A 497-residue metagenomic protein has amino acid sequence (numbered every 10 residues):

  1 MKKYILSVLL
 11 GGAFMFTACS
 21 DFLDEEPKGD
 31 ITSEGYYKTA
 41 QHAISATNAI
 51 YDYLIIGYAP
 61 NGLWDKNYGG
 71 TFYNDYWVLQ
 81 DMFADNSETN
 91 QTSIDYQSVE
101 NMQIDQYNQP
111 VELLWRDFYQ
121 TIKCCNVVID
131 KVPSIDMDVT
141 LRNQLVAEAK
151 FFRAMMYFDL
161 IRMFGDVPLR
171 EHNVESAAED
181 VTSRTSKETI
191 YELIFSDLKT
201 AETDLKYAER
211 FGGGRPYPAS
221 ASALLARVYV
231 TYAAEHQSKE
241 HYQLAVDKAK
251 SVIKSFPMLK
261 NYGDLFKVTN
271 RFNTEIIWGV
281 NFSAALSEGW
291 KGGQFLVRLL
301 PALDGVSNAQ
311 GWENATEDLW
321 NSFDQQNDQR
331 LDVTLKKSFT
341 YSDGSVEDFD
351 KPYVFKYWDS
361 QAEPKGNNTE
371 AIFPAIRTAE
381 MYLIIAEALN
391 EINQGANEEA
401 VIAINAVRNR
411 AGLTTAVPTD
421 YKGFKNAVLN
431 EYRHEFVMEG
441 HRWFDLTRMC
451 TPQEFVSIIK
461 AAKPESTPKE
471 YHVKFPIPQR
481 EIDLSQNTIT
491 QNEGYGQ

Functional and structural regions predicted by a protein language model:
M1-Y4: Positively charged n-region of N-terminal signal peptides that target proteins for export
T17-A18: C-terminal motif of bacterial Sec signal peptides marking the signal peptidase cleavage site
K38-H42, T47, Y51, I55-N61 (+5 more regions): Elongated scaffold/linker segments in the mid-to-C-terminal portions of large proteins
I44-N48, D52-G57, S87-F164, T185-T189 (+4 more regions): Conserved, well-structured interaction surfaces
I161-R162, P168, E209, T231-Q237 (+1 more regions): Short coil/turn linking the two alpha-helices of tandem helical-hairpin repeats
N173-E175, E179-A234, E240-L244, K250-K260: Hydrophobic, small-residue-rich alpha-helical packing segments that form membrane-like cores
